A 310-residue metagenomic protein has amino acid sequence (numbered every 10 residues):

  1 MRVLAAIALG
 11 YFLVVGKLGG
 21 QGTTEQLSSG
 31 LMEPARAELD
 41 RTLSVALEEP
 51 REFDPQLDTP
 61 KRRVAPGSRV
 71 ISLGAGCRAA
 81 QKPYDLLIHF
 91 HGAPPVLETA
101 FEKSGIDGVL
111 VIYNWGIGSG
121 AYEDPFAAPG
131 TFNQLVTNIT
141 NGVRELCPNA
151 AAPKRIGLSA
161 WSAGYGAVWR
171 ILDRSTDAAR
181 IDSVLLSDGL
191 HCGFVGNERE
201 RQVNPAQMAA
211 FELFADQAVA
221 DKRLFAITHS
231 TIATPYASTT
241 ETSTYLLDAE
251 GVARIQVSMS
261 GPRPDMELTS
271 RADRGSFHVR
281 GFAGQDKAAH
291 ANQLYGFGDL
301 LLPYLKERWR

Functional and structural regions predicted by a protein language model:
A5-L13: Hydrophobic helical h-region of N-terminal Sec-dependent signal peptides in bacterial secretory/periplasmic proteins
F12, G16-Y84, D265, W309-R310: A domain-start/cap signature at the N-terminus of enzymes
Q81-E145, D265: Active-site machinery of serine-nucleophile hydrolases
A150-S162: Alpha/beta-hydrolase fold nucleophile elbow
A160-R170: Glycine-rich nucleophile elbow surrounding the catalytic serine of serine-hydrolase chemistry
I171-I181: Conserved hydrolase catalytic core segment
L185-A288: The feature captures the conserved acid-bearing segment of alpha/beta-hydrolase catalytic domains
Q293-R310: Catalytic active-site module of serine/aspartate enzymes centered on a nucleophile-bearing elbow/loop
